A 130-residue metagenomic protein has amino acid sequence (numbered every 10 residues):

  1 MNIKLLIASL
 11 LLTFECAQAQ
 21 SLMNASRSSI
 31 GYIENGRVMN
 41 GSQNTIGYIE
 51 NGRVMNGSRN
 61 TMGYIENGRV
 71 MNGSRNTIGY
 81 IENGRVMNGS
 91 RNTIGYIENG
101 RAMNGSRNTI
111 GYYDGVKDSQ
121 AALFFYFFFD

Functional and structural regions predicted by a protein language model:
K4-F14: Sec-dependent N-terminal signal peptides
Q18-D130: Intrinsically disordered, low-complexity proline/glycine-rich segments
